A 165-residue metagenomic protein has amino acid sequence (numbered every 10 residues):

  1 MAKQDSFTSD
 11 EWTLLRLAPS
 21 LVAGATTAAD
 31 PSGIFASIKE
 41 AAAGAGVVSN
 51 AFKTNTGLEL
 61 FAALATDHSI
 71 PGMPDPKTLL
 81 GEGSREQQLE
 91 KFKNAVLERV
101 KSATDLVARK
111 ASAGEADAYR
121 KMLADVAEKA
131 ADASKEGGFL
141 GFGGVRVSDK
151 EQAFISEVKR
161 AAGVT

Functional and structural regions predicted by a protein language model:
M1-T165: Small-residue-enriched hydrophobic alpha-helices in membranes
